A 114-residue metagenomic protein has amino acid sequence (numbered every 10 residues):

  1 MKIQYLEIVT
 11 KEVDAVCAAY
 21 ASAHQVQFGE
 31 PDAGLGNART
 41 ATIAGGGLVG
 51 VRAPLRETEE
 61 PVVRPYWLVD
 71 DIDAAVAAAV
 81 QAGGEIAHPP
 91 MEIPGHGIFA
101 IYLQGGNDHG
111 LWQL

Functional and structural regions predicted by a protein language model:
M1-G47: Core segments of cupin and vicinal oxygen chelate
Q4-I8, G29-E30, V76, V80-L114: Vicinal oxygen chelate
I8-D14, R56-T58, Y102: Alpha-helical interaction segments
K11-E12, D70, G97: Residue-level recognition of alpha-helix initiation/capping sites
V16, D73-A78: Short amphipathic alpha-helices within nucleic acid-binding modules
A33-N37, E59-P61, I93-I98: Short acidic/glycine-enriched loop/turn segments that link adjacent beta-strands
R39-I43, V51, A100-Y102: Short beta-strand element of the conserved SAM-dependent methyltransferase core
I43-R64, L68-V69, V80, A87-H88: Conserved, structured core segments of small domains
